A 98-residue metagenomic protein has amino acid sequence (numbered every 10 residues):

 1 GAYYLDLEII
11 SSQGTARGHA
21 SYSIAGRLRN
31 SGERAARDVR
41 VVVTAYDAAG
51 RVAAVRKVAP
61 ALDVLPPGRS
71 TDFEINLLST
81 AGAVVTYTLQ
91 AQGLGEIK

Functional and structural regions predicted by a protein language model:
G1-I9, V55, E74-K98: Terminal connector regions
G1-R27: Low-complexity, acidic Ser/Thr/Pro/Gly-rich terminal tails and inter-domain linkers that flank the onset of structured
Y22-I24, V39, T71: Hydrophobic core residues within well-ordered beta-strands of beta-rich domains
L28-G32: Asparagine-centered strand-capping/turn motif at beta-strand->loop junctions
A35-D38, V52-A53, V84: Short acidic/proline- and small/hydrophobic-mixed sequence motifs that coincide with surface turns and coil-to-beta
R40-V43, V58: Hydrophobic beta-strand segments
V43-D47, A91: Conserved aromatic beta-strand anchor motif in extracellular beta-sandwich/beta-rich domains
A61-S70: Short proline/glycine- and polar residue-rich coil/turn motifs
